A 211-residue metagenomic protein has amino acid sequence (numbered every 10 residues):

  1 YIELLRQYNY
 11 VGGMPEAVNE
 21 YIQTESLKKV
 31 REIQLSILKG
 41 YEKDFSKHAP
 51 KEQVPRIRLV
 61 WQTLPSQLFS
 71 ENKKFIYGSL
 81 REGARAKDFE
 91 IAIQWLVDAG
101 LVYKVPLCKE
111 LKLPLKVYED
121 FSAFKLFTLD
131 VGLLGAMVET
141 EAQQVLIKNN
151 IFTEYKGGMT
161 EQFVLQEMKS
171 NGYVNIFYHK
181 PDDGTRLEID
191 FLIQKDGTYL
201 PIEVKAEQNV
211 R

Functional and structural regions predicted by a protein language model:
Y1-R6: ATP-hydrolysis module of ASCE/P-loop NTPase motor domains, specifically the Walker B Asp-Glu catalytic pair
N9, M14, V18-T198: Accessory nucleic acid-recognition modules appended to NTPase machines
K112, N209-R211: A short local loop/turn or secondary-structure capping micro-motif enriched for an aromatic residue
T198-N209: Active-site ExK catalytic segment of metal-dependent nucleases
